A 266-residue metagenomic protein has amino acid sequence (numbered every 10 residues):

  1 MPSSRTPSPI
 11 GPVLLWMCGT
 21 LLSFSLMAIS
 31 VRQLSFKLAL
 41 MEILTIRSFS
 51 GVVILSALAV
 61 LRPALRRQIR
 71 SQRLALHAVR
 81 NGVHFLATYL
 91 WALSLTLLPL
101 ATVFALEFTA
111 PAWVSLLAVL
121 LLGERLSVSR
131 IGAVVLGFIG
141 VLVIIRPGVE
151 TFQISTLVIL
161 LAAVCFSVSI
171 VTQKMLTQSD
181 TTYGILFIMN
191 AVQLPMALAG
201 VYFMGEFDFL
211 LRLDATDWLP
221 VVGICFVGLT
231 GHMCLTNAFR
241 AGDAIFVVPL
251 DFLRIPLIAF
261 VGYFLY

Functional and structural regions predicted by a protein language model:
P2-R5, V52-Q72, I139-T151, L194-D217 (+1 more regions): Membrane-interface helix-cap regions at the ends of transmembrane helices in multi-pass membrane proteins
P12-T20, L65-L90, I154-A162, L210-T230: Loop-to-transmembrane-helix transition segments
L21-I29, S56, N81-Y89, P111-L116 (+6 more regions): Hydrophobic/small/kink-forming positions within alpha-helical transmembrane segments of polytopic membrane proteins
I29-R32, L40-M41, L55, T151-L213 (+1 more regions): Transmembrane alpha-helical segments that form core, pore/gating elements of small-molecule transporters/exporters
K37-L86, C165-V168, I188-G205: Transmembrane alpha-helices of multi-pass small-molecule transport proteins
W91-L93, A110-G132, P256-Y266: C-terminal transmembrane-helix exit sites in multi-pass transporters
V103-T109, L176-V192, H232-Y263: Helix-helix packing/entry segments at the starts of transmembrane helices
S129-R146, A162: Hydrophobic transmembrane alpha-helices of multi-pass small-molecule transport proteins
